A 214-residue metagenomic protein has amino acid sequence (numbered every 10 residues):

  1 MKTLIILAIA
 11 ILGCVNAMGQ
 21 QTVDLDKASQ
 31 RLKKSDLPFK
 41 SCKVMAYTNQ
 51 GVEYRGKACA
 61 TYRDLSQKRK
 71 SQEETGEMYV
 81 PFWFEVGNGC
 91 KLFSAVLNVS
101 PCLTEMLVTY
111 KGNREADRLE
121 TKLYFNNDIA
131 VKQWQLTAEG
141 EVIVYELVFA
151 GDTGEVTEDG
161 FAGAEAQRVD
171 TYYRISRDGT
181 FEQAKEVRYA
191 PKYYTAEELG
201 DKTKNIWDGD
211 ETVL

Functional and structural regions predicted by a protein language model:
M1-A28: Bacterial Sec-dependent N-terminal signal peptides
G19-E85, T195-L214: Terminal domain-start segments
Y54-E73, V108-L123, Y172-Q183: Surface-exposed loop/turn elements that mediate protein-protein interactions on large endomembrane-trafficking
E77-M78, L92-F93, P101-M106, N127-K132 (+1 more regions): Short, surface-exposed coil-to-beta transition loops
Y79-N88, W134-E139: Structural signature of eukaryotic scaffold interfaces centered on beta-propeller domains
E85-K122: Mid-length scaffold segments of soluble, non-membrane domains
D117-D201: Short aromatic loop motif centered on NTY/YTY
